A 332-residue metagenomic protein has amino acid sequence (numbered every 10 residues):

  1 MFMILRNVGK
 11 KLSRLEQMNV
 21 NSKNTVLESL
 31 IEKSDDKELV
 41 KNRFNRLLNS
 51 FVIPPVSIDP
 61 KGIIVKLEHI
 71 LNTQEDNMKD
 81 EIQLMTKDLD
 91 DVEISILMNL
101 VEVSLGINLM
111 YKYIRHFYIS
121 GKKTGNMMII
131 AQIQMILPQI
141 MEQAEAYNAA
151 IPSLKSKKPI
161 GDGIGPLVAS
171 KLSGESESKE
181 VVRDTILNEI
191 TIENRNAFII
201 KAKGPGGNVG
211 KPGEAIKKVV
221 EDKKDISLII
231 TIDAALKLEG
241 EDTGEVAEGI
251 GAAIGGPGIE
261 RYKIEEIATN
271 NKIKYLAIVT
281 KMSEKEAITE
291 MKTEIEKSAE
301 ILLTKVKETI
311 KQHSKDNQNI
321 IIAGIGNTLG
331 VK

Functional and structural regions predicted by a protein language model:
M1-R6: N-terminal signal-anchor transmembrane alpha helix of single-pass membrane proteins, serving as the membrane-anchoring
K10-G163, L167: Electropositive, gly/pro-rich neighborhoods at or near active sites that engage anionic ligands
H116-E290, I301, E308-K315, G326-K332: Conserved mixed alpha/beta catalytic, RNA-binding, or beta-rich assembly cores of soluble enzyme, regulatory
K292-I295: Active-site pocket-shaping loop/turn-to-helix segments
K297-L303: Terminal transmembrane helical module of multi-pass membrane proteins
N319-G324: Short hydrophobic beta-strand segments
